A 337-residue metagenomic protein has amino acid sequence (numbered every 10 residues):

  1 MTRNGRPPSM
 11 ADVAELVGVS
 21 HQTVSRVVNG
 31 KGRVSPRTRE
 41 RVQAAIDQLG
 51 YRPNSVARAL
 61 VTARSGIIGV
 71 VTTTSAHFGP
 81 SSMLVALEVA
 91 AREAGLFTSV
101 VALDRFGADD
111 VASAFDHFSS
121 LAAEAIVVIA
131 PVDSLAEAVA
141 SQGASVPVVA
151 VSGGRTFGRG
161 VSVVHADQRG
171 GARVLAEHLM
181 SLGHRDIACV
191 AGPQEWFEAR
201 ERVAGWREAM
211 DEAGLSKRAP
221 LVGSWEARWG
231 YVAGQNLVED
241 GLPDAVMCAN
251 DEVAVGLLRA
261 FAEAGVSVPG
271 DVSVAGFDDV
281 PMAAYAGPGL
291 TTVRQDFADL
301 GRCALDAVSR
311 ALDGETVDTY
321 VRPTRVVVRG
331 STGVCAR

Functional and structural regions predicted by a protein language model:
M1-N4, Q48, A86-F97, G143-R337: Bacterial carbohydrate/catabolite-sensing allosteric modules
M1-S65, A336: N-terminal helix-turn-helix DNA-binding module of bacterial transcription factors
T2-P8, I67-E177: Alpha-helical recognition/docking segments in bacterial nutrient-uptake and carbohydrate-utilization systems
V13, A125-I126, L179, V308: Hydrophobic two-helix hairpin corresponding to the core of helix-turn-helix DNA-binding domains
L16, T23-R26, L60-A76, A86 (+2 more regions): Short beta-strand segments enriched in small/hydrophobic residues
Q48-N54, G107-D110, A130-P131, L258: Short gly/ser/thr-rich secondary-structure transition/capping motifs
V61, V111, S119, M180-G183 (+1 more regions): Non-catalytic positions within long, well-ordered alpha-helices that form the structural scaffold/packing of enzyme
